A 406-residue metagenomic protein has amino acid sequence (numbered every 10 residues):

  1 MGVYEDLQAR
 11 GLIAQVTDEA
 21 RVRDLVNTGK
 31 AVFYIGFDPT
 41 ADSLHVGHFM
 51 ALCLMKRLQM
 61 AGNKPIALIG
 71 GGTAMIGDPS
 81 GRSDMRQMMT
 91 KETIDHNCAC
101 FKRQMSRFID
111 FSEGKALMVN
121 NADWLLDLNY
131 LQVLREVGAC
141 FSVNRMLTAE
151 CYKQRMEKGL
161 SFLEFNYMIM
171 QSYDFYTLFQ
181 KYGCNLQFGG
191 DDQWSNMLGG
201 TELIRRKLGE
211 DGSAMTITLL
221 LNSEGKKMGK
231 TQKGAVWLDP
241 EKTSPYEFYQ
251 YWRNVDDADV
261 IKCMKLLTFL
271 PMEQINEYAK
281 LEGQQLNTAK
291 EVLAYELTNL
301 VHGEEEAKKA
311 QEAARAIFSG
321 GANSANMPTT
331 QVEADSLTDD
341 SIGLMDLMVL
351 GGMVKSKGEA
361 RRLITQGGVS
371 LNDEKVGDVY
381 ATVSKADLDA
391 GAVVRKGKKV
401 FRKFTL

Functional and structural regions predicted by a protein language model:
M1-F33: Positively charged, low-complexity intrinsically disordered leader regions
L7, H45, M118: Divalent metal-coordination and catalytic microenvironments
R10, T90-K91, N97-C98, K102 (+1 more regions): Divalent-metal (Mg2+/Mn2+/Ca2+)-assisted nucleotide/phosphate chemistry catalytic cores
R21-P79, Q187-W194: N-terminal catalytic cores of NTP/NDP-binding nucleotidyl/phosphoryl-transfer enzymes
A51-L58, L178, N196-I204, L297 (+1 more regions): Buried hydrophobic packing segments
G77-G81, L128-L134, K226-Q232: Short acidic, glycine/serine/threonine-rich loops at helix termini
P79-D95: A charged helix-plus-loop insertion that forms the helical arch/lid used to bind and gate nucleic-acid substrates
I204-L406: Conserved nucleotide- and phosphate/pyrophosphate-binding catalytic cores in adenylate/nucleotidyl-handling enzymes
